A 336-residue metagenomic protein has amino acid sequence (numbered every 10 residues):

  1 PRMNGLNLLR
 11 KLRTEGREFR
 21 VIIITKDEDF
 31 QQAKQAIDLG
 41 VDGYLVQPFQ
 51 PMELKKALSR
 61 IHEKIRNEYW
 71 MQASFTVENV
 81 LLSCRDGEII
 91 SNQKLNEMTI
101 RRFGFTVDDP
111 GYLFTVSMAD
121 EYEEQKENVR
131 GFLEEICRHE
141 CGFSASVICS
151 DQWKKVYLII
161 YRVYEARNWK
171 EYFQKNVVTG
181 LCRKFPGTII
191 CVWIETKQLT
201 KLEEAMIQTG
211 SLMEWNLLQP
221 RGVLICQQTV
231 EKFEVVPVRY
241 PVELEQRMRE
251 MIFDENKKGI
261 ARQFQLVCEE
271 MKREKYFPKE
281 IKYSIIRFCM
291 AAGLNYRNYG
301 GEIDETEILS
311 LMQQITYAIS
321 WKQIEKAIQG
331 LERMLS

Functional and structural regions predicted by a protein language model:
P1-M3, L39: Hydrophobic residue at a beta-alpha junction that N-caps the helix immediately following a catalytic beta-strand/loop
N4, D29-Q32: Alpha4-beta5-alpha5 switch/output surface of CheY-like receiver
N4-N7, T25: Acidic catalytic/metal-coordinating carboxylates
L6-R17: Short amphipathic alpha-helix used as the core "switch/output" element in two-component signaling
R13, K34-D38: Alpha4-beta5-alpha5 "output face"
E18-E28: A short, hydrophobic beta-strand element within the central beta-sheet of small alpha/beta folds
I37, V41-F173, W193-I252, Q265-L266 (+1 more regions): Interdomain helical linkers/hinges and coiled-coil/dimerization scaffolds that transmit conformational signals
E231-S336: Alpha-helical bundle regulatory/interaction domains
